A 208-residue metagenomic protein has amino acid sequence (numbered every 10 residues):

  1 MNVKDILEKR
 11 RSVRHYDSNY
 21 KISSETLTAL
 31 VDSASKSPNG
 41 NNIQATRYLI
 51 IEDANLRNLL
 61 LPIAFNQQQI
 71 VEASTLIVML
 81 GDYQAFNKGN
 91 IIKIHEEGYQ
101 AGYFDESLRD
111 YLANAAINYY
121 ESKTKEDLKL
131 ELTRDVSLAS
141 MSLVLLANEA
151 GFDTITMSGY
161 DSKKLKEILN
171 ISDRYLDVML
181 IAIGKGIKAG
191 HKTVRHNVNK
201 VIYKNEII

Functional and structural regions predicted by a protein language model:
M1-I208: Acidic, surface-exposed loops and disordered segments
